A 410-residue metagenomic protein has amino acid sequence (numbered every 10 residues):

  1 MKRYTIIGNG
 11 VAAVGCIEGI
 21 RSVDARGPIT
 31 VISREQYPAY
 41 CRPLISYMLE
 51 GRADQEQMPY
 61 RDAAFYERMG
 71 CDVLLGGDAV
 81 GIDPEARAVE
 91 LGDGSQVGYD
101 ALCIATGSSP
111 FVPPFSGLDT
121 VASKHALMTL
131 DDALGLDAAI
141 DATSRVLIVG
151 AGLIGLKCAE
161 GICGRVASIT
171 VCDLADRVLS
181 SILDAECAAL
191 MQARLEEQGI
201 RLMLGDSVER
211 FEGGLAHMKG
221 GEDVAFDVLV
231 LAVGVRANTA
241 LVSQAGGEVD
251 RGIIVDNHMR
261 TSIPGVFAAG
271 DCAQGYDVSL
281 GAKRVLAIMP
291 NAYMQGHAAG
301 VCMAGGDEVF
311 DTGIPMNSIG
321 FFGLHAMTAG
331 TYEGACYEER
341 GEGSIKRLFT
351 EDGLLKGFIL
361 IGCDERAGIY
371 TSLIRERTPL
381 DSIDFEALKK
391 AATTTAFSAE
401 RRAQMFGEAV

Functional and structural regions predicted by a protein language model:
K2, S22, C272-G368: Mid-to-C-terminal Rossmann-like scaffold of FAD/NAD(P)H-dependent oxidoreductases
K2-D72, A159-L183, I369: Beta1-alpha1 glycine-rich phosphate/pyrophosphate-binding loop at the start of Rossmann-like nucleotide-binding domains
R3, V224-E248, F322-R402: C-terminal catalytic lobe of FAD-dependent flavoproteins
I7, V97-G107, V149, F226-G234 (+2 more regions): Short hydrophobic core segments
P59, L153-E209, N291, F310-S318 (+1 more regions): Rossmann-like dinucleotide-binding cores of NAD(P)H-dependent redox enzymes
E67-D83, E196-V208: A conserved beta-strand/loop element that lines the FAD pocket in flavoprotein oxidoreductases
T106-R165: Glycine-rich dinucleotide-binding loop and its adjacent helix/turn
T120-D141, G214-H217, E222-A298: FAD-site-proximal beta/loop scaffold in flavoenzymes
